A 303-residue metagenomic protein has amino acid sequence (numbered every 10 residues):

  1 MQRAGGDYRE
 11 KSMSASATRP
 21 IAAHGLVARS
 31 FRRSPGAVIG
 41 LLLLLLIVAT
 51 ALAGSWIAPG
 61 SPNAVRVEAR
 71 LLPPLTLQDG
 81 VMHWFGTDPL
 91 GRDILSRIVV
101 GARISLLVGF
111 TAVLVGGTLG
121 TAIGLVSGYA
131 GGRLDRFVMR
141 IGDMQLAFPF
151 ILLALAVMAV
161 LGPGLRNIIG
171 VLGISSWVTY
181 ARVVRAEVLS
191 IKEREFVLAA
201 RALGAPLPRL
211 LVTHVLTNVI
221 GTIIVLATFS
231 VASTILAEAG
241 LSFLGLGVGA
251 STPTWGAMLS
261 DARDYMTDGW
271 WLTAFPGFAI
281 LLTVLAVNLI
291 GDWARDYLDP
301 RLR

Functional and structural regions predicted by a protein language model:
M1-L45, L289-R303: Transmembrane alpha-helical segments of polytopic membrane transport and secretion proteins
A22, A37, S61-A64, L75-T76 (+2 more regions): Intrinsically disordered, low-complexity segments enriched in proline/serine/threonine
V27, V81-H83, V157: Residues marking the start of alpha-helices
S30, R70, H83-W84, D93 (+1 more regions): Conserved beta-strand positions that form and line the central face of beta-propeller blades
G36-S55, T121, L281: Short, strongly hydrophobic transmembrane alpha-helices
I39, T87-R303: Alpha-helical transmembrane segments of integral membrane proteins, especially multi-pass inner/plasma-membrane
L42, T50-T87, L244-T252: Hydrophobic alpha-helical transmembrane segments of membrane transport/permease proteins and related membrane-embedded
